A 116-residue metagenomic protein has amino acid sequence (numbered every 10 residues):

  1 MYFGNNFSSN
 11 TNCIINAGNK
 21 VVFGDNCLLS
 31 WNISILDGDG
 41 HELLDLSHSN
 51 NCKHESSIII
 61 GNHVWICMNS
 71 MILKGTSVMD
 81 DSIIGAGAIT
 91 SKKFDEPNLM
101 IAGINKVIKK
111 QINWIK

Functional and structural regions predicted by a protein language model:
M1-T76, K93, I104-N105, Q111-N113: Flexible, glycine/small-residue-enriched loop-and-beta-strand segment within the central core of proteins
S77-I101: C-terminal/domain-terminus segments
L99, K106-V107: A short acidic/histidine/glycine-rich donor-binding loop in glycosyltransferase catalytic cores
